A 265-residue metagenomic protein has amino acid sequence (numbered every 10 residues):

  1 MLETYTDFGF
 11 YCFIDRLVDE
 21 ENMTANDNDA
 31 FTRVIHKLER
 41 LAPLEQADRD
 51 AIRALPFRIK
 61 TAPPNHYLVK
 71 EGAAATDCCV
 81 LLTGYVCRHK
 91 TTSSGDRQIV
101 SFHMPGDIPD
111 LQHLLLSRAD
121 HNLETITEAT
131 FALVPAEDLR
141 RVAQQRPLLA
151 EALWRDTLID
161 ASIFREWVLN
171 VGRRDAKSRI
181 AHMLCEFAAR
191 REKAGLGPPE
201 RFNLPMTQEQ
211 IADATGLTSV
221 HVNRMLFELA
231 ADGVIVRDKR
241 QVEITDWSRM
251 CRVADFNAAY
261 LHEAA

Functional and structural regions predicted by a protein language model:
Y5-P64, I108-P109, L114-L115: Cyclic nucleotide-binding regulatory module and flanking cytosolic helices
I59, F102, L133, P205 (+1 more regions): Short aromatic/basic micro-patch
H66-E128: Cyclic nucleotide-binding regulatory domains
T83, E137-D138, E209, S248: Alpha-helix/helix-capping structural signal
S101-E166: Cyclic-nucleotide recognition modules
Q144-G216: Polybasic "coupling" helices that flank or enter modular domains
A189-A265: Phosphate-/nucleic-acid-contacting segments
